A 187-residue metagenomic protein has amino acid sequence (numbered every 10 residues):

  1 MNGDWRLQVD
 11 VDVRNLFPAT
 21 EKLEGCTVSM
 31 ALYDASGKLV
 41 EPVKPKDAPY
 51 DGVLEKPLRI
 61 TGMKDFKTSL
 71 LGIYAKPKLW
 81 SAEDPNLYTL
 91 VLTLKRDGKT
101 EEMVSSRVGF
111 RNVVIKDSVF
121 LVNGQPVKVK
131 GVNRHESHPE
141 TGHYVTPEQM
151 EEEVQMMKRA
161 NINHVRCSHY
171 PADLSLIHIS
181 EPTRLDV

Functional and structural regions predicted by a protein language model:
M1-D173, I177: Secreted/periplasmic carbohydrate-active enzymes, especially glycoside hydrolases
I177-V187: Single conserved hydrophobic/aromatic residue that forms the stacking wall/gate of nucleotide- or nucleobase-binding
